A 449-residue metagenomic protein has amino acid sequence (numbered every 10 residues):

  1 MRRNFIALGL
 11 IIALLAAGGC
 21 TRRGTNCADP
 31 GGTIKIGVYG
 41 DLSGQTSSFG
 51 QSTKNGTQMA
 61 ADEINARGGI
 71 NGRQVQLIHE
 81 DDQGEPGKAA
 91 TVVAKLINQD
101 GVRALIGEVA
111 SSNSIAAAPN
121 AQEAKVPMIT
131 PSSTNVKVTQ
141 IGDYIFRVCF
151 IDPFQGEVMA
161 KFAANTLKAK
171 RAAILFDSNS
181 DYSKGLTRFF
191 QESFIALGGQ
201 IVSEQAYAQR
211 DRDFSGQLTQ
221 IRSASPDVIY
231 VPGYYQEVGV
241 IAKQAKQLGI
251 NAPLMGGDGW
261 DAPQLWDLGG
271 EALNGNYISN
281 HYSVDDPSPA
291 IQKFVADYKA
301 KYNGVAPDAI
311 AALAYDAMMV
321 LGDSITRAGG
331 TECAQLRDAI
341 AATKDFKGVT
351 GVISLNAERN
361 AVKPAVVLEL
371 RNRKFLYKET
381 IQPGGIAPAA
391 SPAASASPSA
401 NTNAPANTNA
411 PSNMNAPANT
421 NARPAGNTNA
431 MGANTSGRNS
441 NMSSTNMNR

Functional and structural regions predicted by a protein language model:
M1-K35, G385-R449: Short, low-complexity disordered leader/linker segments with a strong preference for bacterial N-terminal type II
T21-D29, S48-T53, E63, R67-T139 (+4 more regions): Beta-alpha junction/loop-to-helix N-cap segments that form part of ligand/metal-binding clefts
C27-G56, E80-G87, V109-S112, L175-K184 (+3 more regions): Extracytoplasmic "Venus flytrap"
A89, V148-R171, K184-L186, D213-S215 (+4 more regions): Hydrophobic alpha-helical segments within soluble ligand-binding/sensing domains
A121, T187-S279, A389, A393: Extracellular/periplasmic bilobed ligand-binding domains
I145-A206, V228, L321: An alpha-beta-alpha
A242-Y315, E369-A389, A393, S399 (+2 more regions): Extracellular/periplasmic periplasmic-binding protein-like sensory domains
K301-A312, G322-Y377: Segments of small-molecule ligand-sensing domains
